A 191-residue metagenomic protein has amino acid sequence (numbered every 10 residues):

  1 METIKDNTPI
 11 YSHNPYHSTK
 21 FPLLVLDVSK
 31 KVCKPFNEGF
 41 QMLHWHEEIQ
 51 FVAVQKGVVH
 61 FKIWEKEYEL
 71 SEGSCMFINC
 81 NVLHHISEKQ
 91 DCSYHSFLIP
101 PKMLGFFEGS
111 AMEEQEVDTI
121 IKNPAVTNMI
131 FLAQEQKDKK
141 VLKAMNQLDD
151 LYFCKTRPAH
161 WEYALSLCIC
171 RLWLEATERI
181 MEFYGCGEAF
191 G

Functional and structural regions predicted by a protein language model:
M1-S71, E114, A125: Generic protein-terminus/edge-of-domain signal
E2-S29, L83-L151: A hydrophobic/aromatic-rich effector-binding and dimerization subdomain of bacterial HTH-type transcriptional regulators
N37, E72-G73, N81, P100-K102: Tight coil/turn sites that cap or link beta-strands
E48, D91-S93, E162, S166: A structure-centric signal for secondary-structure junctions around beta-strands
Q55, S71-E72, C80, Q90: A cytosolic small-molecule/anion-sensing beta-strand core signal
V59, N81-L83: Short beta-turn/strand-loop junction motif enriched in small, turn-promoting residues
L132-G187: An amphipathic alpha-helical interaction segment
